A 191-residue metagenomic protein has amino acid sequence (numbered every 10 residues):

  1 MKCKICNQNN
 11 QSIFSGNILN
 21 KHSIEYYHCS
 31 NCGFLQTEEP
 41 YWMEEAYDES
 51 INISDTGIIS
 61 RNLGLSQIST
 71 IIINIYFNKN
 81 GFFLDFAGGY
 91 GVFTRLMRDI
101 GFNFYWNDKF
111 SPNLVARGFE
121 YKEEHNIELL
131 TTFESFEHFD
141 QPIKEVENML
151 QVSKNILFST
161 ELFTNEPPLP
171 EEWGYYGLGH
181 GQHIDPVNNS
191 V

Functional and structural regions predicted by a protein language model:
M1-L129, F133, I143-V152, L169-Q182: Conserved N-terminal segment of class I S-adenosyl-L-methionine
F133-F136, S159: Residues lining the SAM
S153-N165: Conserved beta-strand signature within the Rossmann-like core of class I S-adenosyl-L-methionine
F163-P168, N188: Intrinsic-disorder/low-complexity, polar/charged segments
H180-V191: Short alpha-helix
